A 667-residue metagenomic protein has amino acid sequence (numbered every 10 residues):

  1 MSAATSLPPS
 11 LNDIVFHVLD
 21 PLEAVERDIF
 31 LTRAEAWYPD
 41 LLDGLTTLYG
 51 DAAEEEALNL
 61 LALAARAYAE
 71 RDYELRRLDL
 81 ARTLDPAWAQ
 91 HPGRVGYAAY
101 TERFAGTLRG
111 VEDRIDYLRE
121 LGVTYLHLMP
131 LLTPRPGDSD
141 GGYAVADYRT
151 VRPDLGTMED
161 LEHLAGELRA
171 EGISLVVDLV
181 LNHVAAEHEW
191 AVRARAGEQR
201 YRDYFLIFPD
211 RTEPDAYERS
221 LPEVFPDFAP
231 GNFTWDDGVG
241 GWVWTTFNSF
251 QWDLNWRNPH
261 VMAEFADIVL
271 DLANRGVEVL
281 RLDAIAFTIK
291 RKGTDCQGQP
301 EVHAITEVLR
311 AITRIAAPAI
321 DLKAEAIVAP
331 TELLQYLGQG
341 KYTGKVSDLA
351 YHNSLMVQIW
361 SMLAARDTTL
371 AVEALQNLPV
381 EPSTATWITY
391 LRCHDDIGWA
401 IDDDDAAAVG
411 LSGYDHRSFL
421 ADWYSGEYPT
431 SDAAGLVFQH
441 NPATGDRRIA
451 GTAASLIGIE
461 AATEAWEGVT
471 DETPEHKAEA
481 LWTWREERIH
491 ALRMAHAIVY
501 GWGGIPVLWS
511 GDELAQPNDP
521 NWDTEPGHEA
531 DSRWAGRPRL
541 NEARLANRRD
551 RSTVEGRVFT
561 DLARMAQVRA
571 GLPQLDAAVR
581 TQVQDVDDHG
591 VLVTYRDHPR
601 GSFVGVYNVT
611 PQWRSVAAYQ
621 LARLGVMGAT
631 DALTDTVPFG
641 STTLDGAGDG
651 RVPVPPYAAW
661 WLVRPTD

Functional and structural regions predicted by a protein language model:
S2-D667: Active-site and adjacent substrate-binding regions of carbohydrate-active enzymes
